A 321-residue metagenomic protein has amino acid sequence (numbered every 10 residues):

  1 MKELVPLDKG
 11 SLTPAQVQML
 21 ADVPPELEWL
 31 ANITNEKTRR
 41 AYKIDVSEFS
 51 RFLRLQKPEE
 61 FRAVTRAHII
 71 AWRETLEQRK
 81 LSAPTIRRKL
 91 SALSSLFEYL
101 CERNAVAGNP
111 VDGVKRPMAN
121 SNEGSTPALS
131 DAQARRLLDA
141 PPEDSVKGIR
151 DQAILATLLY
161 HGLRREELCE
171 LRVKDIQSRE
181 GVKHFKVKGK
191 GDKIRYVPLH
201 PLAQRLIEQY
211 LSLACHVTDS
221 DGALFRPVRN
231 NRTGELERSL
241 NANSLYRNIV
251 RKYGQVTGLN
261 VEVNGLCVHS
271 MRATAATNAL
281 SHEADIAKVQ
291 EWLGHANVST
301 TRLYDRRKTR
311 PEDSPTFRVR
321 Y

Functional and structural regions predicted by a protein language model:
M1-Y321: Conserved catalytic core of the tyrosine transesterase superfamily
